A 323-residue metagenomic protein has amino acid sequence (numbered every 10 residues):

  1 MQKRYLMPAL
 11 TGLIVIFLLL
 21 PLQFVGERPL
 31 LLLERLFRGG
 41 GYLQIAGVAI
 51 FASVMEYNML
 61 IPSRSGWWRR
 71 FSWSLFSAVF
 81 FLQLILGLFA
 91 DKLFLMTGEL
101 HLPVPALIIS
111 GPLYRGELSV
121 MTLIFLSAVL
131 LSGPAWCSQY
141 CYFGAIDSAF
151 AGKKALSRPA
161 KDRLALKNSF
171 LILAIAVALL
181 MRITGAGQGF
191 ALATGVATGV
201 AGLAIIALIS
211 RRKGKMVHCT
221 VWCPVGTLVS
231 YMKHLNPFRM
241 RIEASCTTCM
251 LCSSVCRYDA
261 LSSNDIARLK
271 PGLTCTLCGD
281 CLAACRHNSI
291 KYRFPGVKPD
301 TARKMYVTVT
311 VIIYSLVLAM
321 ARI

Functional and structural regions predicted by a protein language model:
M1-Y258, S263-D265, A283, I290-I323: Non-ligating segments of multi-cofactor redox enzymes
D265-C278: Short linker/helix segments within small regulatory modules
P271, C285-N288: Long, internal scaffold/assembly segments composed of regular secondary structure
